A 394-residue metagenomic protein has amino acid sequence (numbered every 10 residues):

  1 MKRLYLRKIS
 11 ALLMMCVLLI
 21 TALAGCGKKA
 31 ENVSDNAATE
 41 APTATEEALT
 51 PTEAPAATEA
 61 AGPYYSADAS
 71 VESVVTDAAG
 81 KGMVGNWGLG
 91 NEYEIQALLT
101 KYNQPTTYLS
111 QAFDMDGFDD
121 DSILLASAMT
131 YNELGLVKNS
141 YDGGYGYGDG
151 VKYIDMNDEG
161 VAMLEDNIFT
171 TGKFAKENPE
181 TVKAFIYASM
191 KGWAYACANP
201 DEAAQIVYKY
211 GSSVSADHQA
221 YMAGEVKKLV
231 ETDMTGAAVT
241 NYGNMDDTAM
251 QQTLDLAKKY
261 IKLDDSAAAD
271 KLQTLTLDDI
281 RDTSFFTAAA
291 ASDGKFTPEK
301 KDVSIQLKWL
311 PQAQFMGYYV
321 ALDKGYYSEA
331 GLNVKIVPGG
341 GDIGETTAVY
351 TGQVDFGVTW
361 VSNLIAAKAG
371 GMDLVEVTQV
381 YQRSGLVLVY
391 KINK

Functional and structural regions predicted by a protein language model:
K2-L13: Bacterial N-terminal signal peptides that target proteins for export
L13-A22: Bacterial N-terminal signal peptides
L23-D35: Bacterial lipoprotein signal-peptidase II cleavage site
N36-A37, A41, E47-A48, A54-Q111 (+4 more regions): Short, glycine-/small- and polar/acidic-enriched structural segments that line small-molecule recognition paths
Q111-S213, D355, S362-N363, I392: Pocket-lining segment of extracytoplasmic ligand-binding domains
E177-L263: Secondary-structure end/capping motifs
M250-K300: Conserved C-terminal helix/tail region of periplasmic/extracytoplasmic solute-binding proteins
